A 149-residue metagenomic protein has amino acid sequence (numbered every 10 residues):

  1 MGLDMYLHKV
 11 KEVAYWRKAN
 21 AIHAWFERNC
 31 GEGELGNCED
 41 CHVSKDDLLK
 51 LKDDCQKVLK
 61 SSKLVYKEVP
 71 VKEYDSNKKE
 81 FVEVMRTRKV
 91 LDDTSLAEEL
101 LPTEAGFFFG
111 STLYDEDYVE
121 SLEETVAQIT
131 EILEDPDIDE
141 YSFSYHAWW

Functional and structural regions predicted by a protein language model:
M1-W149: Acidic (Asp/Glu-rich) sequence patches and key acidic residues that form negatively charged surfaces used
